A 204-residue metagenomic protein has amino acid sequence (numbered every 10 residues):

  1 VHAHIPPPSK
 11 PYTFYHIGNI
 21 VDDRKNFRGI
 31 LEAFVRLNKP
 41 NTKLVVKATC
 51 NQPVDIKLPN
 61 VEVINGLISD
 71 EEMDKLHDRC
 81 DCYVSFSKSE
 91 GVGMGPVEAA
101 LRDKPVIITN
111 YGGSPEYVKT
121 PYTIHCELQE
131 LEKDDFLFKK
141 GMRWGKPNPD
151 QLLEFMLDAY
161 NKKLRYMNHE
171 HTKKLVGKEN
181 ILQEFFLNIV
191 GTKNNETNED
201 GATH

Functional and structural regions predicted by a protein language model:
S9-D70, D78: Conserved catalytic-core segment of nucleotide-activated headgroup transferases in glycan assembly
Y83-V84, I107: A short hydrophobic beta-strand element within the catalytic core of glycosyltransferases that build diverse glycans
K88: Aromatic "clamp/platform" in nucleotide-sugar-dependent glycosyltransferases that forms part of the donor/acceptor
G93-P96, S114: Short glycine/serine-rich donor-binding loops of glycosyltransferases
P105-I108, V118, Y122-H125: Short hydrophobic beta-strand element within catalytic cores of glycosyltransferases and related nucleotide-activated
L128-L164: C-terminal "capping" alpha-helix adjacent to the active site of nucleotide-linked donor transferases in cell-envelope
G145-Q151, Y160-V190: A charged, aromatic-enriched C-terminal amphipathic alpha-helix characteristic of glycosyltransferases across folds
